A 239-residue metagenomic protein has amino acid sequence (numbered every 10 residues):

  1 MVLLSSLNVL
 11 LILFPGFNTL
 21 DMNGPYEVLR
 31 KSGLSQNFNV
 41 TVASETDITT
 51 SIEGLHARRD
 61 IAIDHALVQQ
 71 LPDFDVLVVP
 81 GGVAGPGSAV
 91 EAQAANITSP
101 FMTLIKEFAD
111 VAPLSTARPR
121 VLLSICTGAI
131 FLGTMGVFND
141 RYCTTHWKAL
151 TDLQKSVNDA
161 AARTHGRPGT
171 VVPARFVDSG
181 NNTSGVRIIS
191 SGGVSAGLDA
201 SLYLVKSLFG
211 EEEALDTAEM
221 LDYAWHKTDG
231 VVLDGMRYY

Functional and structural regions predicted by a protein language model:
V2-D73: N-terminal beta1-alpha1 cap of cysteine-dependent amidohydrolase-like domains
V2-L11, L67-Y239: Active-site-adjacent pocket-lining segments in enzyme domains
